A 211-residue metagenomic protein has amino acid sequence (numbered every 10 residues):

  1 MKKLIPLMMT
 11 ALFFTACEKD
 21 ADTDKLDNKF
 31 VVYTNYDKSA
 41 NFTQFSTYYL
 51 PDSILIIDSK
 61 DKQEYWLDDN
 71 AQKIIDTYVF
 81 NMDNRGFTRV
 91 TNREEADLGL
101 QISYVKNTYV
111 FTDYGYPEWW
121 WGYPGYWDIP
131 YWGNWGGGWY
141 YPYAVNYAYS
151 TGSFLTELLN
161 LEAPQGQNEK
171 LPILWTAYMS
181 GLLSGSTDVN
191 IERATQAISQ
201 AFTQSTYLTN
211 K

Functional and structural regions predicted by a protein language model:
M1-L4: Positively charged n-region of N-terminal signal peptides that target proteins for export
F13-A16: C-terminal motif of bacterial Sec signal peptides marking the signal peptidase cleavage site
E18-A21, K29-K38, Y147-I173, M179-K211: C-terminal/domain-edge helix-coil "capping" segments
K19-Y49, L55-A71: Start-of-domain marker
T47-L50, G99-I102, L155-T156, I173-A177: Structural recognition of the beta-strand scaffold that forms the well-ordered cores of secreted hydrolase catalytic
S53, I57-Y104: N-terminal segment of the mature soluble domain
L55-I57, V105-Y109, A163, S180-S184: Solvent-exposed loop/turn segments at secondary-structure junctions within structured extracellular/periplasmic domains
L98-Q101, V105-L155: Low-complexity, compositionally biased segments in intrinsically disordered regions
